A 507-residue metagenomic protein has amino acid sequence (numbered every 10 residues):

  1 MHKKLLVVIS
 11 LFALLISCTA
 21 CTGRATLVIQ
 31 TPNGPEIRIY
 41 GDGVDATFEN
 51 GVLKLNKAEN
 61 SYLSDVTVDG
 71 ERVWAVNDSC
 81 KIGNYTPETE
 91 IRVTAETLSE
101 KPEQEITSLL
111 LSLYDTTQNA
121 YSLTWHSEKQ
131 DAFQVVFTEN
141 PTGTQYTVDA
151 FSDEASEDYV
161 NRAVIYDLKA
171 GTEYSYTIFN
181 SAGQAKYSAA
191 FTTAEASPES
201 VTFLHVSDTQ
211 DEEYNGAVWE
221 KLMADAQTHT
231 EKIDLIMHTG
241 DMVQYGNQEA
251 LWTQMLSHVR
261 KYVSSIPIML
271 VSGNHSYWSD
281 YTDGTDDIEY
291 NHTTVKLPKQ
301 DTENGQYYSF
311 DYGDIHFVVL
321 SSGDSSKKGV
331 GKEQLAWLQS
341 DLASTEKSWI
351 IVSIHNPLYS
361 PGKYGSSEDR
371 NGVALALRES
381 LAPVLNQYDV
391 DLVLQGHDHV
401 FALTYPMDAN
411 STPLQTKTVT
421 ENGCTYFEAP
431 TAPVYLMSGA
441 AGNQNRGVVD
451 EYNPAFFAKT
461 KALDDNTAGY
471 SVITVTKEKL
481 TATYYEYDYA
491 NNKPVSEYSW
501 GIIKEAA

Functional and structural regions predicted by a protein language model:
I16-V28: Sec-dependent signal peptide cleavage junction
L53-D78: Surface-exposed interfaces of beta-sheet-rich extracellular modules
E59-N60, Y85-P87, I165-T172: Surface-exposed, short loops/turns at beta-strand junctions within beta-sandwich domains
N77-E100: Conserved "repeat-terminator" motif of extracellular CCP/Sushi domains
T94-H205, Q210, T228, N466 (+1 more regions): Acidic, histidine-bearing metal-coordination/catalytic regions of metal-dependent phosphoesterases
W125, V218-D280, Q387: Core catalytic region of metal-dependent phosphoesterases/phosphodiesterases, especially metallo-beta-lactamase-like
V164, E173-A190, A250-E346, D369-L375 (+4 more regions): Extended active-site neighborhood of metal-dependent phosphoesterases/phosphodiesterases
H205-S207, L235-D241, P267-N274, S321 (+3 more regions): Active-site neighborhood of phospho(di)ester-bond hydrolases with catalytic His/Asp-centered motifs
